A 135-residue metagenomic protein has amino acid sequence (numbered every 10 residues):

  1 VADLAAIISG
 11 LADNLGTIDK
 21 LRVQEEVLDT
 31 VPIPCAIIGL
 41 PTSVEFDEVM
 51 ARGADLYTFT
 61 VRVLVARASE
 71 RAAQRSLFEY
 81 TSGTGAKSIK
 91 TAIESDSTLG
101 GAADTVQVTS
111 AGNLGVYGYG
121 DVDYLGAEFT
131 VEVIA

Functional and structural regions predicted by a protein language model:
V1-P32, P41-A135: Charged, amphipathic alpha-helical segments and their flanking helix caps
I38: Two-metal-ion RNase H-like nuclease active-site motif
